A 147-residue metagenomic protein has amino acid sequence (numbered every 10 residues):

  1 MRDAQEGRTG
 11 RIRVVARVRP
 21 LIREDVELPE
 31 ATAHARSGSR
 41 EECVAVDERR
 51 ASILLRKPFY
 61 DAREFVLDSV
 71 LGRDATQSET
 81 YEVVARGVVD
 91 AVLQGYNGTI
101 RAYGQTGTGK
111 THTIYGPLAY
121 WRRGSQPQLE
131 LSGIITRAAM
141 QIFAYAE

Functional and structural regions predicted by a protein language model:
M1-L55, Y60: Long, basic/Gly/Ser/Thr-rich N-terminal segments that mediate initial subcellular attachment or targeting
R40, R49-E147: P-loop NTPase motor catalytic core
